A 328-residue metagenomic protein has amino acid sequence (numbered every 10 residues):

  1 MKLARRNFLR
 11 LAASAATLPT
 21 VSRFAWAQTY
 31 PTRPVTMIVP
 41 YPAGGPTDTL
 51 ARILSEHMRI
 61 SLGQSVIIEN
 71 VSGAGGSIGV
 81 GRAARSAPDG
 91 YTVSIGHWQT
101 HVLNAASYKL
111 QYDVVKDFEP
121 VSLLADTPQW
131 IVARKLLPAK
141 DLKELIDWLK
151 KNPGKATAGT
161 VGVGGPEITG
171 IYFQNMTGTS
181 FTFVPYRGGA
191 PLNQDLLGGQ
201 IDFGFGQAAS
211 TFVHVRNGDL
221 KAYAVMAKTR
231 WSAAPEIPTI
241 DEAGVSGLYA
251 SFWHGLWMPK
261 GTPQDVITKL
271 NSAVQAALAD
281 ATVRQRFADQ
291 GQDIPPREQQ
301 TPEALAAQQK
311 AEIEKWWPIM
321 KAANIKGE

Functional and structural regions predicted by a protein language model:
M1-A15: N-terminal secretory signal peptides and thylakoid transit peptides that target proteins across membranes
W26-K116, K155, G162-P166, T179-Q207 (+2 more regions): N-terminal (or domain-start) structured segment
T32-P34, R216, Q264-E328: An extracytoplasmic/periplasmic, membrane-proximal ligand-sensing/linker region
G44, W98-Q99, R134-A139, T160-G165 (+4 more regions): Short coil/turn segments
R85-Y91, A105-P191, I240, W253-R286: Hinge/capping helix and adjacent helix->loop/strand transition within the periplasmic-binding protein
Q99-K109, Y172-M176, F203-I237: A ligand-binding cleft/hinge motif common to bilobed small-molecule-binding domains
